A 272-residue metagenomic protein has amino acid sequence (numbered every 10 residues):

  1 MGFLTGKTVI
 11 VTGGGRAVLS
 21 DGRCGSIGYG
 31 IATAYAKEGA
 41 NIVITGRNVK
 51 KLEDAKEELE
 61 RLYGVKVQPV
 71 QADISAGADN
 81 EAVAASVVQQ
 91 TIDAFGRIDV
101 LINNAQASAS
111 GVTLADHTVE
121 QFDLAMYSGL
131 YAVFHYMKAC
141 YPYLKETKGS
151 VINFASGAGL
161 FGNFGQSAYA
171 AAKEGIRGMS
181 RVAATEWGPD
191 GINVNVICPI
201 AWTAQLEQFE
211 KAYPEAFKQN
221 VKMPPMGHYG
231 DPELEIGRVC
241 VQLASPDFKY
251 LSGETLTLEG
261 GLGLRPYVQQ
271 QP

Functional and structural regions predicted by a protein language model:
G2-V43: Canonical Rossmann dinucleotide-binding motif of NAD(H)/NADP(H)-dependent dehydrogenases/reductases, specifically
S20, G111, F161, C240 (+1 more regions): Short C-terminal tail/terminal secondary-structure segment of NAD(P)H-dependent dehydrogenase/reductase domains
V87, P189, V196, P214-L251 (+1 more regions): C-terminal helical subdomain
V112-L114, T118-D123, F217-N220: Substrate-binding pocket helix/loop in short-chain dehydrogenase/reductase
M137, A172, S180: Active-site helix of classical SDR
S156: Residue(s) in the substrate-gating loop at a strand-loop-helix junction that position the organic substrate next
F161, V182-I192, K249: Active-site-adjacent segment of SDR/Rossmann-fold oxidoreductases
